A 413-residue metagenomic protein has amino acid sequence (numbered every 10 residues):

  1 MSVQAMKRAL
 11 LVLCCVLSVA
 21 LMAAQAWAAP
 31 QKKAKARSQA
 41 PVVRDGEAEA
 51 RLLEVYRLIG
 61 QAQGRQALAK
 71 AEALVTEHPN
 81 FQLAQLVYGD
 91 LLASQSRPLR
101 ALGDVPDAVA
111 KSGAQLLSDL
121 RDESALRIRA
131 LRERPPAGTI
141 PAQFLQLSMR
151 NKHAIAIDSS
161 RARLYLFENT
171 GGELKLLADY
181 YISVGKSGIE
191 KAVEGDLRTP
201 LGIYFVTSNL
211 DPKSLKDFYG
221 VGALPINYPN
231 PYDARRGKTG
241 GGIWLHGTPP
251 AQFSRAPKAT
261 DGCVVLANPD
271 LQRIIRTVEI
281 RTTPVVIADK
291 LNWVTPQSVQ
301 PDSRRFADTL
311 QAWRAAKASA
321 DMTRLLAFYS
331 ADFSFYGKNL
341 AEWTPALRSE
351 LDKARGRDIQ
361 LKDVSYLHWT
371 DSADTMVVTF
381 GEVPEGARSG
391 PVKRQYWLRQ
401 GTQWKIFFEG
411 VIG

Functional and structural regions predicted by a protein language model:
R44-A73, E77, A312-A315: Alpha-helical segment of the N-proximal tetratricopeptide repeat
R132-I243, P249-S254: Gly/Pro-biased beta-strand-loop elements
R150, A346-R394: Surface-exposed, charged secondary-structure patches
S208-Q311: Exported/periplasmic cell-wall-interacting domains
A320-D332, Y336: Short, well-ordered alpha-helical segments enriched in acidic and aromatic residues
G390-G413: Short beta-strand edge/turn micro-motifs at domain boundaries
